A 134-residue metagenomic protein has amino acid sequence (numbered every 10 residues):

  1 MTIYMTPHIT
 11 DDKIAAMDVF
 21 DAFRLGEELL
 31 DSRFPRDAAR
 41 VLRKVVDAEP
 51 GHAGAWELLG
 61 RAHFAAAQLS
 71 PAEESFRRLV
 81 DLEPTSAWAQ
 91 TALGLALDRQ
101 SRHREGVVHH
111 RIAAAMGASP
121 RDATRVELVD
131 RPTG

Functional and structural regions predicted by a protein language model:
M1-D21, P132-G134: Long, contiguous interaction/recruitment modules in multidomain scaffold/adaptor proteins
A15-A48: Alpha-helical segment of the N-proximal tetratricopeptide repeat
S32-K44, A66-R78, Q100-I112: Structural signature of tandem alpha-helical TPR/SEL1-like repeats, specifically the intra-repeat loop/turn
